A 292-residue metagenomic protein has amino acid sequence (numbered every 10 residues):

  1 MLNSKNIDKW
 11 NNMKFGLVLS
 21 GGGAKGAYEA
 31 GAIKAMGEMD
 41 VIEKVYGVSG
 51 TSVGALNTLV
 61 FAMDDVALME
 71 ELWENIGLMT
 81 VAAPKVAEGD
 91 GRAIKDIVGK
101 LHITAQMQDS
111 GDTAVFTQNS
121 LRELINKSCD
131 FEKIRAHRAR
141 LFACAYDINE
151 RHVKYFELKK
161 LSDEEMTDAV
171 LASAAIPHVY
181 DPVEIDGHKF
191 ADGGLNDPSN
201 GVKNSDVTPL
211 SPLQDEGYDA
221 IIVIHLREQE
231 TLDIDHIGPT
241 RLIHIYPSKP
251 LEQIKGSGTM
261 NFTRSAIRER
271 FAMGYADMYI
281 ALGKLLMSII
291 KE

Functional and structural regions predicted by a protein language model:
M1-S49, L59-E292: Patatin-like phospholipase
G50, G54: Gly/Ala-rich beta-loop-alpha elbow adjacent to hydrolase catalytic centers
